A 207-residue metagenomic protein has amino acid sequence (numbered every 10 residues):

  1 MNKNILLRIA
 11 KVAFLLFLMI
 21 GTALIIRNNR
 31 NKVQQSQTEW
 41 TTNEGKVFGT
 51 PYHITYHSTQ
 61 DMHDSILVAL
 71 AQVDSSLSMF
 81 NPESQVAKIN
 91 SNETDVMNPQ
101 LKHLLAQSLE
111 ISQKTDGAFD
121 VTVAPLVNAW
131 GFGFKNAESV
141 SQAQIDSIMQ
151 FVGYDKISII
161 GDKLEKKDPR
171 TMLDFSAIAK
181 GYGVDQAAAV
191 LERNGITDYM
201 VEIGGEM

Functional and structural regions predicted by a protein language model:
N2-A179, A189-M200: A contiguous, well-ordered beta/alpha segment that forms the leading edge of an enzyme domain
M200-M207: FAD-binding core of FAD-dependent oxidoreductases, characterized by glycine-rich FAD pyrophosphate-binding loops
